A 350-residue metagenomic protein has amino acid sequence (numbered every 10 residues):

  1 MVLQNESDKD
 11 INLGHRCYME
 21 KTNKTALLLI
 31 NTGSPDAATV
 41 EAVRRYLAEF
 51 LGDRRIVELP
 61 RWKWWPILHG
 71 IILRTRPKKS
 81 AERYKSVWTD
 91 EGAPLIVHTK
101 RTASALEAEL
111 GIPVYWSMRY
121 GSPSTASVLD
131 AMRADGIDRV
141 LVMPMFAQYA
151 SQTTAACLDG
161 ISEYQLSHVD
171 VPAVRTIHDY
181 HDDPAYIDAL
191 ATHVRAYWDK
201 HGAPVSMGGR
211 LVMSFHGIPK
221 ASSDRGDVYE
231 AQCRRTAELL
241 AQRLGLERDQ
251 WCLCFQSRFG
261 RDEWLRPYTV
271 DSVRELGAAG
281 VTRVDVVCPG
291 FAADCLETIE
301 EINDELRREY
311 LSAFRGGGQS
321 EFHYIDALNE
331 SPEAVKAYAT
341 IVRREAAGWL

Functional and structural regions predicted by a protein language model:
M1-V2, M19: Accessible peptide chain termini
D8-N12: Intrinsic-disorder-associated, low-complexity terminal segments enriched in Asp/Asn/His/Tyr and depleted of Lys/Arg
Y18-L350: Active-site-proximal alpha-helix that buttresses catalytic centers in soluble enzyme cores
